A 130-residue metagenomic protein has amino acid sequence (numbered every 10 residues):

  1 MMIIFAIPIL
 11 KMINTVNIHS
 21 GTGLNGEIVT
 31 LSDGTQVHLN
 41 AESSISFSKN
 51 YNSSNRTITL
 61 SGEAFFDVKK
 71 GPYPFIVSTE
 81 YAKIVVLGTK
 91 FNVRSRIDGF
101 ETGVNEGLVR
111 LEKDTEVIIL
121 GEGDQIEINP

Functional and structural regions predicted by a protein language model:
M1-I18: Single-pass transmembrane signal-anchor helices and their membrane-water interface zones
N17-N129: Short, small/hydrophobic-biased targeting/export segments
